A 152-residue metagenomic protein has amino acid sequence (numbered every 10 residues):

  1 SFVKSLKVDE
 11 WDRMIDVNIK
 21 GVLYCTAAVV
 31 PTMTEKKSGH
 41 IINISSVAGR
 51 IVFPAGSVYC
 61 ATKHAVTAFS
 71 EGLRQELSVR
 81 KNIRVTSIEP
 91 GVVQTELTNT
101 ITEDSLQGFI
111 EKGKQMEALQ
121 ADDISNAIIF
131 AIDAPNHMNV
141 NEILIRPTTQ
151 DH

Functional and structural regions predicted by a protein language model:
F2-V3, K7-D12: Substrate-binding pocket helix/loop in short-chain dehydrogenase/reductase
K4, I51-S57: Active-site loop immediately N-terminal to the catalytic Tyr-X3-Lys motif of short-chain dehydrogenase/reductase
T26, T62: Active-site helix of classical SDR
A28-K37, R80: A short helix-coil junction within the Rossmann-fold of NAD(P)-dependent oxidoreductases
S46: Residue(s) in the substrate-gating loop at a strand-loop-helix junction that position the organic substrate next
I51, G72-I83: Active-site-adjacent segment of SDR/Rossmann-fold oxidoreductases
S87-I88, Q107-D151: C-terminal helical subdomain
